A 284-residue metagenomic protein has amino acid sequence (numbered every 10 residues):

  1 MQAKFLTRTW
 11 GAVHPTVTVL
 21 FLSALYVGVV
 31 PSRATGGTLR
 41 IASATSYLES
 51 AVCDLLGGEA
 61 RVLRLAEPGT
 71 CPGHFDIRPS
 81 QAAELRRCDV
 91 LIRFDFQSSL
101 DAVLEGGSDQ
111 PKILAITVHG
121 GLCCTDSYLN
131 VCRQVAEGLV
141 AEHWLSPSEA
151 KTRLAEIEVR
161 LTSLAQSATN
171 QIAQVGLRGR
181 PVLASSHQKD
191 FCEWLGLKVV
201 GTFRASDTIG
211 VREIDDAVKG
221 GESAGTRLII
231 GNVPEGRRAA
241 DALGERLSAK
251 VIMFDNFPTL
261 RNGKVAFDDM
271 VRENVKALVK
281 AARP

Functional and structural regions predicted by a protein language model:
P15-G28: Bacterial N-terminal signal peptides
S32-G36: Boundary at the C-terminal end of the N-terminal hydrophobic targeting segment
G37, D109-P181, V251, P258-P284: Extracytoplasmic substrate-binding proteins
L39, E59-E142, A240-K250, F254 (+1 more regions): Acidic/His-rich segments in extracytoplasmic proteins that coordinate ligands and/or metal ions
I41-T45, R180-H187: Short periplasmic/luminal acceptor-recognition loop of GT-C membrane glycosyltransferases, typified by
T45, D95-F96, G231-P234, D255-N256: Short secondary-structure boundary segments
L56-Q81, C192-A217, M253-K264: Alpha-helical, coiled-coil/dimerization segments enriched in small aliphatic residues
